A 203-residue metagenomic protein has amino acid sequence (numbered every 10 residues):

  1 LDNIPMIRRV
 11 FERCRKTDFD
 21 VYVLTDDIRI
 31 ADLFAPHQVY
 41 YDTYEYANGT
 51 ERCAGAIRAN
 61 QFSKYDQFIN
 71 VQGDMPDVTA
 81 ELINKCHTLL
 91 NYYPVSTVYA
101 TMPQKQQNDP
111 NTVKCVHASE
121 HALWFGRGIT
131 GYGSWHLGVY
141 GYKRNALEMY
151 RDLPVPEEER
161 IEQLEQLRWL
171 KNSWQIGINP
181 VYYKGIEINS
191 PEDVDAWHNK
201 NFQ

Functional and structural regions predicted by a protein language model:
L1-T25: N-terminal glycine-rich phosphate-binding loop and ensuing alpha1 helix
R9, R13, R52-G55, E81-K85 (+2 more regions): Alpha-helical elements of Rossmann-like donor-binding domains used by nucleotide-donor carbohydrate transfer enzymes
F19-V21, P94, Q175: Residues at the starts of beta-strands that form the adenosine-phosphate
T25-D27, Y99-A100: Short beta-strand/turn micro-motifs composed of small residues that flank or help shape donor/cofactor-binding pockets
I28-V71, M75-K85: Short phosphate-binding loop-to-helix
V78-P156: Conserved core of the sugar-phosphate nucleotidyltransferase
G133-Q203: Conserved alpha/beta core of the MobA/IspD/sugar-nucleotide pyrophosphorylase nucleotidyltransferase superfamily
